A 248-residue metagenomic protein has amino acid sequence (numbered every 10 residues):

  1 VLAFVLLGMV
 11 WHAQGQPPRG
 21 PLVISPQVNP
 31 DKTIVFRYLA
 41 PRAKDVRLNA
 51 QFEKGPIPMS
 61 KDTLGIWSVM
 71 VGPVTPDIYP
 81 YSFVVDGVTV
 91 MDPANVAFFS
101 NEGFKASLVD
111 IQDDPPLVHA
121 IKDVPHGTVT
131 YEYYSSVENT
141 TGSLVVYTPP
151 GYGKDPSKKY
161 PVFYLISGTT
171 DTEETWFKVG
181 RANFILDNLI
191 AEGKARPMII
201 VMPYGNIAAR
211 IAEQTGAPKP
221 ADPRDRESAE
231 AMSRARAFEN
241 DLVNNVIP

Functional and structural regions predicted by a protein language model:
V1-V10: Bacterial N-terminal signal peptides
M9-R19: Bacterial Sec-dependent signal peptides at the C-terminal "C-region" and cleavage site
Q16-P18, V28-P56, K61-P248: Non-catalytic cap/lid and distal C-terminal segments of serine-dependent acyl enzymes
V23-Q27: Short beta-strand segments of immunoglobulin-like
